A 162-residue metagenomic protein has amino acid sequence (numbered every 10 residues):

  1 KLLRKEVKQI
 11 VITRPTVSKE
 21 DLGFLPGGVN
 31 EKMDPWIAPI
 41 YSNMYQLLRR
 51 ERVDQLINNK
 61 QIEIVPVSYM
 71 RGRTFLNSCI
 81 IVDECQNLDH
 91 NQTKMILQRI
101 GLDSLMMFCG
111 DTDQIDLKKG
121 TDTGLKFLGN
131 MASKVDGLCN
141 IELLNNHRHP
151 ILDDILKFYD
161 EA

Functional and structural regions predicted by a protein language model:
K1-V82, Q86-A162: Conserved helicase motor core of SF1/SF2 NTP-dependent helicases
